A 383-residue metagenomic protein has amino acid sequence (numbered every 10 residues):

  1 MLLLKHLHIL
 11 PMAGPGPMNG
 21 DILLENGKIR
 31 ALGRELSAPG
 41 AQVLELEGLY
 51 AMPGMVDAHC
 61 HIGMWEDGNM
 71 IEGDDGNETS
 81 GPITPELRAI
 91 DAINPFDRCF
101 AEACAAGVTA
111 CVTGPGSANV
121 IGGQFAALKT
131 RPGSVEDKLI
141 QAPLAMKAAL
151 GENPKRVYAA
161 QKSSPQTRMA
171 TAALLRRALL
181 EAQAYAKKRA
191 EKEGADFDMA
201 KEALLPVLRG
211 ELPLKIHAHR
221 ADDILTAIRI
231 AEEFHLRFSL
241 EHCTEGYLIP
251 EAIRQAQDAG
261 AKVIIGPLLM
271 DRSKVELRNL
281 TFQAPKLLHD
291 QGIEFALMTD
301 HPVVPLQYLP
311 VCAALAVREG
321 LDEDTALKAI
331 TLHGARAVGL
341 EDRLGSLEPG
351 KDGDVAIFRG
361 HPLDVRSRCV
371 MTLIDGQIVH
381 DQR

Functional and structural regions predicted by a protein language model:
H6-P11, R336, E348-R383: C-terminal cap of metal-dependent C-N hydrolases
L7, I22, G27, G48 (+10 more regions): Divalent metal-coordination and catalytic microenvironments
I9-G54: Histidine-rich, glycine-flanked metal-binding segment
L49-P115: Metal-associated gating/positioning segment near the N- to mid-region
E66-I93, R131-S134, A145-V157, L208 (+1 more regions): Active-site gating loops and adjacent loop-to-helix segments of metal-dependent hydrolytic enzymes
D67-G68, E72-S80, T84-P85, P213 (+2 more regions): His/Asp/Glu-enriched, well-ordered alpha-helical/loop segment that forms or immediately abuts the divalent-metal
A89, A186-T281, A296, R336-V338 (+2 more regions): Active-site core of metal-dependent hydrolases
A126-R229, E233, P302: Metal-coordinating catalytic core of metallo-dependent amide/deamination hydrolases
